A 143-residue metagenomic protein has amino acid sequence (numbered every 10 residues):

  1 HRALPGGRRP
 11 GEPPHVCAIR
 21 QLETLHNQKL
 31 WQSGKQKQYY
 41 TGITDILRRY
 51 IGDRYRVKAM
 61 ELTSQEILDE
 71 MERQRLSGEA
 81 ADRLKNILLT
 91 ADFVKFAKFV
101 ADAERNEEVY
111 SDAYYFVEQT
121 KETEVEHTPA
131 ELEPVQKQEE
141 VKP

Functional and structural regions predicted by a protein language model:
H1-G34, Q38, T123-P143: Hydrophobic, helix-length membrane anchors
P10, T63, R105: Short acidic-hydrophobic sequence patches enriched in Asp/Glu that either
V16, R20-E23, Q65, D69 (+3 more regions): Solvent-exposed alpha-helical segments within well-ordered globular domains of core cellular machineries
N27, R48, G52, E118-E122: Non-catalytic alpha-helical coupling and interface elements of nucleotide-dependent molecular machines and regulators
N27-W31, Y55-A59, L76, F96-F99: Short, flexible helix-adjacent loops and helix caps
K35-A91: Short, charged amphipathic alpha-helical segments flanked by flexible coils
L76-P143: Cytosol-/stroma-facing membrane-proximal "stalk/adaptor" domains immediately downstream of transmembrane anchors
